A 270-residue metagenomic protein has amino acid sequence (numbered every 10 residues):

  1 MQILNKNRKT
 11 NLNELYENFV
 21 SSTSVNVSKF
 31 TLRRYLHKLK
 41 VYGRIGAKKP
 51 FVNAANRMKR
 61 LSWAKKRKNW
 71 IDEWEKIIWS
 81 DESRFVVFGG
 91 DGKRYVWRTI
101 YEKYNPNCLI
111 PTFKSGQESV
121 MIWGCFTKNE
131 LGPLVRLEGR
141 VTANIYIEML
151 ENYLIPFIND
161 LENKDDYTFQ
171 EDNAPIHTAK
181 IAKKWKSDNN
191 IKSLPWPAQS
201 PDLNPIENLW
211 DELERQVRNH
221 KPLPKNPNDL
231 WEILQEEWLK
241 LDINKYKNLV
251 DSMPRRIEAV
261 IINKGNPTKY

Functional and structural regions predicted by a protein language model:
Q2-K59, E75-Y95: Conserved short alpha-helical interface segments
E14, N18, N26, T31 (+10 more regions): Acidic, Ser/Thr-rich intrinsically disordered and amphipathic helical segments
I45-F51, L109-I110, F169-N173, S187-N208 (+1 more regions): RNase H-like polynucleotidyl transferase catalytic core
M58-N152, N263: Extended, low-complexity cationic-aromatic segments
E73-I77, I206-Y270: C-terminal anion-handling pockets and recognition modules
S80-E82, N163-H177, L203-N204: Acidic/histidine-rich, metal-coordinating catalytic segments
Y146-T168: Short, basic/hydrophobic alpha-helical segments
